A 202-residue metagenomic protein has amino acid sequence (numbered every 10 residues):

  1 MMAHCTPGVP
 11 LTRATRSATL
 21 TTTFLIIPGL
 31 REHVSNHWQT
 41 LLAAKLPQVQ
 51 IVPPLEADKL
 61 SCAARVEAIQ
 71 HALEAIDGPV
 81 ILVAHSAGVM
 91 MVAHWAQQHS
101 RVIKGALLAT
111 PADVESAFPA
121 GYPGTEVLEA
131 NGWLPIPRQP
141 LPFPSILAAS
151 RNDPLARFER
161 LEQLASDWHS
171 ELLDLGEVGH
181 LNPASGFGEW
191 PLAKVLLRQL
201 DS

Functional and structural regions predicted by a protein language model:
R13, A18-G78: Active-site catalytic motif of lipid deacylating hydrolases and related acyltransferases
G29, P54-E56, L107-S116: Active-site nucleophile loop of the alpha/beta-hydrolase fold
V83-V92: Gly/Ala-rich beta-loop-alpha elbow adjacent to hydrolase catalytic centers
H94-G105, V114: Conserved hydrolase catalytic core segment
L147-A149: Short beta-strand/loop motif that positions the catalytic acidic residue of the alpha/beta-hydrolase fold
P154-R160: Conserved alpha/beta-hydrolase "acid-adjacent" motif
S166-N182: Catalytic histidine neighborhood in serine/cysteine hydrolases with alpha/beta-hydrolase-type architecture
A184-L196: Post-His helix in hydrolase/transferase enzymes
